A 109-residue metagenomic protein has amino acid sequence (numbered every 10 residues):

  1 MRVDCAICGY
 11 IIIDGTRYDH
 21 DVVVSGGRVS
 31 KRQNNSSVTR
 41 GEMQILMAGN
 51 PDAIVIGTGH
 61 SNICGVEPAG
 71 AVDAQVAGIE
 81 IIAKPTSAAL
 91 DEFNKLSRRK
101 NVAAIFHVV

Functional and structural regions predicted by a protein language model:
M1-G41, L96-V109: Non-catalytic interface/targeting segments
V22-R28, N50, T58-H60: Generic secondary-structure microfeatures
R32, N62-V66, D91-E92: Short active-site-adjacent helix-start/loop capping segments
M43, G70-A71, L90-F93: Short amphipathic alpha-helical segments and helix-helix/interface helices
I45-A48: N-terminal intrinsically disordered, cationic/polar leader segments that include organellar targeting peptides
P51-K84: Mid-chain, well-packed structural core segment of small domains
V76-V108: C-terminal structural segments of small proteins and small subunits
